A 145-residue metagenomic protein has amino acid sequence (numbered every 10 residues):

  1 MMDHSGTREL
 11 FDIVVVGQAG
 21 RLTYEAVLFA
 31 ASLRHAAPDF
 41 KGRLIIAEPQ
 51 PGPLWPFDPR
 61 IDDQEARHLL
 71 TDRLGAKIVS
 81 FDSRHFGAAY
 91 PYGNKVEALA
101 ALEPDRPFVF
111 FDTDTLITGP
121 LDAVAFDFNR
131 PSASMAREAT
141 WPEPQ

Functional and structural regions predicted by a protein language model:
M1-Q145: Glycosyltransferase catalytic domains, chiefly GT-A lineage
